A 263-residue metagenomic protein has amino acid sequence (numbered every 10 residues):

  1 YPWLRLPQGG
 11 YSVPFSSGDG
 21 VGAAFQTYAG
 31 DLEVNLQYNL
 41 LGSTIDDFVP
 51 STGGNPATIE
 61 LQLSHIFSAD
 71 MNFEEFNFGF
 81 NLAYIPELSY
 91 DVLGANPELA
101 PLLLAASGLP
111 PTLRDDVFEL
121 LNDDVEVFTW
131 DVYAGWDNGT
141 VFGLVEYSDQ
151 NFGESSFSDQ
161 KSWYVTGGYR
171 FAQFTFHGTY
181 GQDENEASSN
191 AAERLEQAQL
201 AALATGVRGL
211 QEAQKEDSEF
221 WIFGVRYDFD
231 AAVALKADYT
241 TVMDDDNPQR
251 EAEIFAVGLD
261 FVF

Functional and structural regions predicted by a protein language model:
Y1-S68, Q199: Surface-exposed coil loops of outer-membrane beta-barrel proteins
G20-A24, S64-S68, T129-Y133, Y164-T166 (+2 more regions): Membrane-embedded beta-strand positions in outer-membrane beta-barrel channels/transporters
F25-T27, D70-F73, G135-N138, Y169-F171 (+3 more regions): Residue-level signature of outer-membrane beta-barrel architecture
G30-L36, E75-G79, T140-V145, Q173-G178 (+1 more regions): Repeated loop/turn-to-beta-strand initiation elements of outer-membrane beta-barrel proteins
L36-G42, F80-Y84, V145-D149, Y169 (+3 more regions): Transmembrane beta-barrel strands of outer-membrane/channel proteins
Y38-D159: Surface-exposed beta-loop-beta
T175-A232, K236-V242: Outer membrane beta-barrel transmembrane domains
E251-F263: Outer-membrane beta-barrel "beta-signal"
